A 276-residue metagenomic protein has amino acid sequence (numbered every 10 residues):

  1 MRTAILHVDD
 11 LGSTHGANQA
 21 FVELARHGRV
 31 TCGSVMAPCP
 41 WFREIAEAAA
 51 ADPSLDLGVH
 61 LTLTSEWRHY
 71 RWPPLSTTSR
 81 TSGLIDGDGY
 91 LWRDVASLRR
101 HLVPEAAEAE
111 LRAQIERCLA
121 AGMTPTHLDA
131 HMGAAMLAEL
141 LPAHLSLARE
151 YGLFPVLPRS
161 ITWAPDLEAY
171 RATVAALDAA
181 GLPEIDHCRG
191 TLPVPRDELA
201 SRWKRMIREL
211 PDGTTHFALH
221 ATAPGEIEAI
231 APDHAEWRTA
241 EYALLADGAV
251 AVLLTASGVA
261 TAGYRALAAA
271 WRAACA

Functional and structural regions predicted by a protein language model:
M1-I5, H15-M123, H127, E139-A276: Terminal accessory/targeting
V8-G12: DG-centered beta-turn motif at the end of beta-strands
M132-L137: Active-site pocket-lining segments that scaffold enzyme catalytic pockets across diverse folds
